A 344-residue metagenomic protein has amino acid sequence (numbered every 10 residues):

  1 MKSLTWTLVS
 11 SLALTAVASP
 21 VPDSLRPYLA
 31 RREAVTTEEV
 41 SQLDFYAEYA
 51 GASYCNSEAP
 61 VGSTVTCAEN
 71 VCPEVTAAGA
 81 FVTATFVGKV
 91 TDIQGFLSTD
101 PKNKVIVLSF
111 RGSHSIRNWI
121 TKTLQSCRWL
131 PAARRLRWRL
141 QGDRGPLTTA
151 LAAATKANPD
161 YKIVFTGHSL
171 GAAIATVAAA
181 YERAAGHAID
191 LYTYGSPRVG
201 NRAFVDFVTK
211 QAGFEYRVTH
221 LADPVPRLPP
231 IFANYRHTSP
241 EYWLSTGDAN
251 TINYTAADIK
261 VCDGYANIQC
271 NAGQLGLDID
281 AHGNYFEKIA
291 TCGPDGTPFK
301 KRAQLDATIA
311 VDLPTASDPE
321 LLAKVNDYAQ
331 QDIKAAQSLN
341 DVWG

Functional and structural regions predicted by a protein language model:
M1-S24: Fungal secretory targeting signals
A13, K102-N103, S113-S115, L170 (+1 more regions): Conserved beta-strand elements of beta-rich interaction domains across eukaryotes, especially beta-propellers
S19-A30, K104, L130, G142-K162 (+1 more regions): Serine hydrolase/lipase
P22-F86: Signal-peptide-cleavage-adjacent N-terminal segments of secreted and extracellular proteins
E74-T166, R183-I189, A212: A conserved cap/lid and substrate-binding interface adjacent to the catalytic center of lipid-processing enzymes
D92-G95, A178, R202: Eukaryotic intrinsically disordered and solvent-exposed regulatory patches
G167-G171, A175: Gly/Ala-rich beta-loop-alpha elbow adjacent to hydrolase catalytic centers
